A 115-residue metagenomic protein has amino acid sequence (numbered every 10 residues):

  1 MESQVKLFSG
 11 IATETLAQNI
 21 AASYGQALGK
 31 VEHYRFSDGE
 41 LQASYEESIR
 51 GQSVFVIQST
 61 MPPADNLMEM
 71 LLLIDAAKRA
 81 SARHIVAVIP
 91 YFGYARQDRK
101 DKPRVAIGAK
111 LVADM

Functional and structural regions predicted by a protein language model:
M1-M115: PRPP-associated nucleotide enzymes
